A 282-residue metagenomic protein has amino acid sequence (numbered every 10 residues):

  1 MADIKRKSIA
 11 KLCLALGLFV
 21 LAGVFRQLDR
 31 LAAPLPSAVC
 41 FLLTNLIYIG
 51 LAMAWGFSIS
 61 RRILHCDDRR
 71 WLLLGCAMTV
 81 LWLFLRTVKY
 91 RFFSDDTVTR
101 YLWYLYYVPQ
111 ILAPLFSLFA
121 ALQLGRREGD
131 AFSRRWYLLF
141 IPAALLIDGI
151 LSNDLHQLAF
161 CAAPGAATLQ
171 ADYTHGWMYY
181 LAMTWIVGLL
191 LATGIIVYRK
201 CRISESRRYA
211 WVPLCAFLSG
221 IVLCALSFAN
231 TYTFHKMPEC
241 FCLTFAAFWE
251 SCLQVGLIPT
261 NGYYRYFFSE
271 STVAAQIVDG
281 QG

Functional and structural regions predicted by a protein language model:
A2-C13, G17-V24, D29-A38, T44 (+1 more regions): Interfacial "cap-and-anchor" motif at the non-cytosolic start of specific transmembrane alpha-helices
A2-G17, G125-N153, A210-C215: The cytoplasmic-loop to transmembrane-helix boundary for the fourth helix
L31-Y48, D148-I195, F228-P238: Extracellular-loop-to-transmembrane junctions of the mid-late helices
L35-L51, I63-G149, Y180, E239-C242: Individual alpha-helical transmembrane segments in multi-pass integral membrane proteins
L51-S58, F116-L124, Y180-S204, E250-I258: Alpha-helical transmembrane segments in multipass membrane proteins, preferentially the mid-helix core
I59-F84, R135-P142, Y173-A229: Alpha-helical transmembrane segments of multi-pass integral membrane proteins
A274-Q276: Short hydrophobic secondary-structure edge segments in sensory/regulatory modules of signaling proteins
Q281-G282: PAS/PAS-like sensory domain loop/N-cap motif
